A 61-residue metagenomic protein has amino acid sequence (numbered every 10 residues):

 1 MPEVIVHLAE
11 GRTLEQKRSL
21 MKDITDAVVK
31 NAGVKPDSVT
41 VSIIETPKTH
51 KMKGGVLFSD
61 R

Functional and structural regions predicted by a protein language model:
P2-R61: A domain-level signal for the structural core that forms small-molecule/cofactor-binding pockets and catalytic centers
